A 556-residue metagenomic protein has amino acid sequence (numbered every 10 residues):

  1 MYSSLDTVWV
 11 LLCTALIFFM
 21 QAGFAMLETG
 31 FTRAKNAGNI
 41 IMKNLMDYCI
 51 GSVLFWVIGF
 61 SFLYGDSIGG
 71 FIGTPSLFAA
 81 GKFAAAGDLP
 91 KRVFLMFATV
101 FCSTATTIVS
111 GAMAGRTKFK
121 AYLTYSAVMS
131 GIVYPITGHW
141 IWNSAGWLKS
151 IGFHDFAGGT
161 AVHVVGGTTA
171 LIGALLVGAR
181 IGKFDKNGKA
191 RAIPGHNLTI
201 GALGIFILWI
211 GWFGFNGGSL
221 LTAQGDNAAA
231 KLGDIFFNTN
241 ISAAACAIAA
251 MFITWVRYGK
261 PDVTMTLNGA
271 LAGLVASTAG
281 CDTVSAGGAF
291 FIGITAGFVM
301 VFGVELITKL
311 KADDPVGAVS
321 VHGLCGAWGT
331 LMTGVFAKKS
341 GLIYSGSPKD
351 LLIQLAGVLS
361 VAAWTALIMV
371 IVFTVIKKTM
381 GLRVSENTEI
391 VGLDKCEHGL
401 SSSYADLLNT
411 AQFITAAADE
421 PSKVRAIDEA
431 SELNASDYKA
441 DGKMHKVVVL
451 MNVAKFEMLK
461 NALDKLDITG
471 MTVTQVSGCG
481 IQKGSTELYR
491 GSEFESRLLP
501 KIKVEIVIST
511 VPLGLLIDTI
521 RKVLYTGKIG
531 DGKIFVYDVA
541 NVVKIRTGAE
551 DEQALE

Functional and structural regions predicted by a protein language model:
M1-Y438: Glycine- and aromatic-enriched membrane alpha-helices
C396-Y404, F413-E556: Positively charged, small/polar-rich N-terminal and surface patches that mediate targeting and assembly and bind
